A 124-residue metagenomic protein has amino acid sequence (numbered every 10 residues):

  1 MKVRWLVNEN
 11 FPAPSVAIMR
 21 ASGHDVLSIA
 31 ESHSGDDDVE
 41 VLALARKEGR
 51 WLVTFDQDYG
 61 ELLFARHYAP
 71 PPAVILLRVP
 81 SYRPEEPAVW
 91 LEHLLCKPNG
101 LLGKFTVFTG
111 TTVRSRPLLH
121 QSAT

Functional and structural regions predicted by a protein language model:
K2-R50: N-terminal first-folded block
V3, P98-T124: Charged phosphate-binding loop/patch that engages nucleotide di/tri-phosphates or the phosphate backbone of nucleic
V16-A17, D38, L62-A65, E86 (+1 more regions): Short glycine-/acidic-enriched loop or helix-start segments at secondary-structure transitions that form or flank
M19-S22, V41-L42, R66-A69, W90 (+1 more regions): Short, glycine/charged-enriched secondary-structure capping and boundary segments
L27, V53, I75-L77, T106: Hydrophobic/aromatic beta-strand patches that form the interior of the parallel beta-sheet core in alpha/beta enzyme
A45-L63: Acidic, metal-binding active-site segment of PIN/NYN-like and related structure-specific nucleases
G60-L94: Mid-chain, well-packed structural core segment of small domains
